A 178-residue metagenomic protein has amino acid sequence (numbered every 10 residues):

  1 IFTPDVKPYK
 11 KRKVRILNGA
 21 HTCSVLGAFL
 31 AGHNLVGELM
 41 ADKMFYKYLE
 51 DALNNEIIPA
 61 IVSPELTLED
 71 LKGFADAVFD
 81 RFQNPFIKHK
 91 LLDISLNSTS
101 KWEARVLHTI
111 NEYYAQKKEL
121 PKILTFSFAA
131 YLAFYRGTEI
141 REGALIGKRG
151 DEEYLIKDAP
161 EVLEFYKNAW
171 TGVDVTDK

Functional and structural regions predicted by a protein language model:
I1-K178: Non-transmembrane, aqueous-exposed alpha-helical and coiled segments at domain scale
